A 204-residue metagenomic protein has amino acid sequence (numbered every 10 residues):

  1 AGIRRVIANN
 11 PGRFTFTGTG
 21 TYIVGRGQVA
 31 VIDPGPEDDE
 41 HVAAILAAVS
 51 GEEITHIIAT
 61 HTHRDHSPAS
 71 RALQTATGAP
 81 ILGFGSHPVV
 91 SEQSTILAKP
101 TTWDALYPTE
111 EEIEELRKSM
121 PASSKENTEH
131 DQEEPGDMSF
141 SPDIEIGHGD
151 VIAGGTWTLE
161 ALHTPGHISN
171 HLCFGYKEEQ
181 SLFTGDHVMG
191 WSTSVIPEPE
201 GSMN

Functional and structural regions predicted by a protein language model:
G2-R5, T158-E160: Short, hydrophobic/aromatic-rich segments at coil-to-beta transitions
I3-E52, C173-T184: Conserved beta-strand hairpin/beta-sheet module of binuclear metal-dependent hydrolase folds, prominently
V6, V24, S91-E92, E115 (+2 more regions): Generic low-polarity alpha-helical segments
I7-N9, I58, G85, P165: Residues at the C-termini of beta-strands that transition into short coil/loop
T15-T17, P36-G154, Q180: Active-site HxH/HxHxD metal-binding segment of metal-dependent hydrolases
V29-V31, P36-D38, H130-I144, H148-N204: Metallo-beta-lactamase
